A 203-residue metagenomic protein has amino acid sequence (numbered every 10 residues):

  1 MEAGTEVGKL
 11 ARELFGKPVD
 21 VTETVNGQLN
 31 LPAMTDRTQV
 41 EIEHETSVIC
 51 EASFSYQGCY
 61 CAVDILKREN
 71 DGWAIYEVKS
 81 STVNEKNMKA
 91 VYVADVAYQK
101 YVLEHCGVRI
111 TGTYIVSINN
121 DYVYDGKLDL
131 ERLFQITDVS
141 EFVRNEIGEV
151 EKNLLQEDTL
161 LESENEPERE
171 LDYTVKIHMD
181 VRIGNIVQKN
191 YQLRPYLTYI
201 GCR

Functional and structural regions predicted by a protein language model:
M1, V7, D129-R203: Cys/His-rich finger/ribbon microdomains and the adjacent scaffold used for macromolecule binding/structural
M1-G72, Y196-R203: Metal-dependent nuclease catalytic cores that hydrolyze phosphodiester bonds in DNA/RNA, characterized by
K9-E13, A94-E104, G148, K152-L155 (+1 more regions): A broad, structural surface signal
D20-V21, G107-Y114, Q156-E168: Short secondary-structure capping/junction motifs at helix and strand boundaries
T24-N26, N30, T82, K89 (+2 more regions): Alpha-helix initiation/capping motif
R37-N145: Mg2+/Mn2+-dependent nuclease catalytic core
